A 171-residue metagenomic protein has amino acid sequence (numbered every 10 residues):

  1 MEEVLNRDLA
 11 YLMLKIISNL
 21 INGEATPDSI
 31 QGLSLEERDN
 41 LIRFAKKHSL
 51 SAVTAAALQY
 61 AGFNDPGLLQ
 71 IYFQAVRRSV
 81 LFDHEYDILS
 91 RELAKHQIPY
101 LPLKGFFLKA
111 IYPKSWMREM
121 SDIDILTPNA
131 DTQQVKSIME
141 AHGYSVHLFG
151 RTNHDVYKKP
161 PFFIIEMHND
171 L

Functional and structural regions predicted by a protein language model:
E2-K104: Helical scaffold of the NTase/Pol beta-like nucleotidyltransferase catalytic core
G32-T54, S121, L126-M139, H147: Short N-terminal signal/transit or membrane-insertion segments and the immediately adjacent low-complexity/disordered
D65-P66, P113-W116, Y157-F162: Short secondary-structure transition/capping segments
Y72-F73, P102-K114, G150-Y157: Short, glycine/charge-rich beta-strand/loop segments that flank catalytic centers and engage negatively charged groups
E85-I123, T127-S137: Active-site nucleotide-donor binding segment shared across nucleotidyl transfer reactions
Y86, E140-L171: Conserved catalytic core of two-metal-ion nucleotidyltransferases
